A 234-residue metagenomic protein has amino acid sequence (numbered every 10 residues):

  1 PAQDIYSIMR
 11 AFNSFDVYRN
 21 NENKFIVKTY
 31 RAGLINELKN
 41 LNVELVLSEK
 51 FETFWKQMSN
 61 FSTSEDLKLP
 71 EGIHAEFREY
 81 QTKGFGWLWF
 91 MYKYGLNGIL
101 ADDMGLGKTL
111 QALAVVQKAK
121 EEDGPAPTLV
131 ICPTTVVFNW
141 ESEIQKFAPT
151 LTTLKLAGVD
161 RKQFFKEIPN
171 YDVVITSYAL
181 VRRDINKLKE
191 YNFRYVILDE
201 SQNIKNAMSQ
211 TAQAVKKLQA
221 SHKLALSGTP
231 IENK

Functional and structural regions predicted by a protein language model:
P1-Q57, P125: Charged, low-complexity intrinsically disordered regions
E44-K234: ASCE P-loop NTPase motor core, strongest for the SF2 helicase catalytic module
